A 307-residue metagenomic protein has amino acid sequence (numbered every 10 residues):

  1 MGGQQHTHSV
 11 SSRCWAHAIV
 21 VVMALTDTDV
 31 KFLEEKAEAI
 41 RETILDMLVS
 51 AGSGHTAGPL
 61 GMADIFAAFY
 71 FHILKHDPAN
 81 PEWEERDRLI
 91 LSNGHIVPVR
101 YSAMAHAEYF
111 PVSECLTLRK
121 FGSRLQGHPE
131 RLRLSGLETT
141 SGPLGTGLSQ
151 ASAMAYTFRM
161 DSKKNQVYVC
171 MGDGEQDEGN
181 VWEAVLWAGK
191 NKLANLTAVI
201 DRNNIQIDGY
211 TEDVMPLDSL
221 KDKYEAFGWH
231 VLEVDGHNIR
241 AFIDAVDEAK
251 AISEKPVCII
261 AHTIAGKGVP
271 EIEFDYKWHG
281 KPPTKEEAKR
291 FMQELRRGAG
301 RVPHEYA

Functional and structural regions predicted by a protein language model:
T7-S9, A18: Short hydrophobic alpha-helical segments enriched in small aliphatic residues
A37-S53, D201-N203: N-terminal capping segment at the start of a domain
I44-M47, P59-K190: Cofactor-binding active-site loop characterized by glycine-rich and histidine/acidic residues
D87-L89, N165-V169, L196, K255-T263: Generic beta-sheet signal
Y101-A103, E130, N180-W182, D208-E212 (+2 more regions): Short acidic, glycine/serine/threonine-rich loops at helix termini
G136, T140-A251: Thiamine diphosphate
I239-A307: Glycine/aspartate-rich loop-and-adjacent alpha/beta segment that forms the canonical ThDP
